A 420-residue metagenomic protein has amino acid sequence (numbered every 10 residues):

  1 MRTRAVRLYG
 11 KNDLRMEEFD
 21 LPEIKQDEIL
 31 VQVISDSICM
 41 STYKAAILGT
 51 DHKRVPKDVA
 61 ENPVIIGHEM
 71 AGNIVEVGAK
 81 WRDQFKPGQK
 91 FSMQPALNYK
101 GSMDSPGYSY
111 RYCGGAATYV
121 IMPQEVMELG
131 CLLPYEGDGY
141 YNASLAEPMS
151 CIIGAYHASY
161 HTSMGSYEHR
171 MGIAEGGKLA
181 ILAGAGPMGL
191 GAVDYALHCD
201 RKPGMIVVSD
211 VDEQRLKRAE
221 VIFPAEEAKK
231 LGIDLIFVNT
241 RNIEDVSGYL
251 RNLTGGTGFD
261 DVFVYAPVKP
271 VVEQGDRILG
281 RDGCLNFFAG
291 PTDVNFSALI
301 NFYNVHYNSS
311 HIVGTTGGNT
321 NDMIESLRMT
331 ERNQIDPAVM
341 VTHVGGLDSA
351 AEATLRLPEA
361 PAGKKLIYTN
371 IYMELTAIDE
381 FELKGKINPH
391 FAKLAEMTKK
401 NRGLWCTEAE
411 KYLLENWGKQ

Functional and structural regions predicted by a protein language model:
P22-S37, T50-L97, G114: Glycine-rich beta-strand-centered segment in the early N-terminal region that forms part of a ligand/cofactor-binding
V77, P148, A183-G186: Glycine-rich Rossmann-fold phosphate-binding loop(s) that bind the pyrophosphate of adenine dinucleotide cofactors
A96-K178: NAD(P)H dinucleotide-binding glycine-rich loop of Rossmann-like/cofactor-binding domains, especially the beta1-alpha1
S163, I243-R251, T257, P270-R277 (+1 more regions): C-terminal hydrophobic helical "lid"/dimerization subdomain of Rossmann-like NAD(P)H-dependent oxidoreductases
G176-G177, L182, V193, L197-V271: Adenosine-nucleotide cofactor-binding segment
P187-M188, R215: Hydrophobic/small residue at the entry helix of a nucleotide-binding pocket
D261-V268, R277-F296: ADP-ribose/adenylate-binding Rossmann-like module
E273, A289-S309: Rossmann-fold NAD(P)-binding glycine/threonine-rich loop
